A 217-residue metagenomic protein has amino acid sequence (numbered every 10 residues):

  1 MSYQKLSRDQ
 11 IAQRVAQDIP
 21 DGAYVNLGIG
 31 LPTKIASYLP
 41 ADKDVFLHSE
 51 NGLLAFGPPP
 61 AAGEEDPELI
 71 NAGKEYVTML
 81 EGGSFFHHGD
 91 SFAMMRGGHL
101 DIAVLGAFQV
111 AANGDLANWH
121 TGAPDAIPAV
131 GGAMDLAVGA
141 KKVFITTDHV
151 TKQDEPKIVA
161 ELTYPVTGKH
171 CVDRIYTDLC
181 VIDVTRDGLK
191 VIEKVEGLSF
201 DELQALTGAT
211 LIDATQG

Functional and structural regions predicted by a protein language model:
M1-L80: N-terminal active-site beta-alpha-beta segment that forms phosphate/nucleotide-binding and substrate-recognition loops
Y3-Q10, A61-G217: Conserved phosphate- and dinucleotide-binding cores of soluble alpha/beta proteins, encompassing both enzyme active
